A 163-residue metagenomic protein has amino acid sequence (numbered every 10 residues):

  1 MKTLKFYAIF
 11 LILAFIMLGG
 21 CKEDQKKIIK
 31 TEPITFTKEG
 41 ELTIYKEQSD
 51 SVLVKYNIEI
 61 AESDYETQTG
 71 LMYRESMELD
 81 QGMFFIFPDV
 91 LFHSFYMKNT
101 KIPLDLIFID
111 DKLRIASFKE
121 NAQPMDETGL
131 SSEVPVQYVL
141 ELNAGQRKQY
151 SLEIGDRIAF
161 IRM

Functional and structural regions predicted by a protein language model:
M1-A8: Bacterial N-terminal signal peptides that target proteins for export
M17-G20: C-terminal motif of bacterial Sec signal peptides marking the signal peptidase cleavage site
K22-M163: Compact, glycine-rich, soluble single-domain proteins
